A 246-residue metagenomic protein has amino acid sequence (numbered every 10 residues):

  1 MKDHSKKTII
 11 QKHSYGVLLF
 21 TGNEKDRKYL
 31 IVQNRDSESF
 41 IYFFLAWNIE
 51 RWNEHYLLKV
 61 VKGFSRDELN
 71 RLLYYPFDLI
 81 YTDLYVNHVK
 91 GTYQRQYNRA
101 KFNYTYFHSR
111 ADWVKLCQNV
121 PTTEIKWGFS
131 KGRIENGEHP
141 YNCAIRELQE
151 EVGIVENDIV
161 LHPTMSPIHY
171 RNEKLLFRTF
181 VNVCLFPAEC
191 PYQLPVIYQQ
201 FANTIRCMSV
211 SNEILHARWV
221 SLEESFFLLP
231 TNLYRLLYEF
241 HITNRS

Functional and structural regions predicted by a protein language model:
K2-K6: Short, basic/aromatic recognition patches
I9-H13, I41-F44, I49, N119-K131 (+2 more regions): Nudix hydrolase/Nudix homology domain
Y15-F20: Short beta-strand scaffold segments in enzyme catalytic cores
T21-D26: Short acidic-glycine loop/turn motifs at beta-strand connectors
R27-R146, I154: Conserved Nudix-box catalytic region and its N-terminal flanking loop in Nudix hydrolases and closely related
V155-M165: A short coil-to-beta-strand element that immediately follows conserved catalytic motifs
M165-R171: Beta-rich nucleic-acid/ligand-interaction surfaces
